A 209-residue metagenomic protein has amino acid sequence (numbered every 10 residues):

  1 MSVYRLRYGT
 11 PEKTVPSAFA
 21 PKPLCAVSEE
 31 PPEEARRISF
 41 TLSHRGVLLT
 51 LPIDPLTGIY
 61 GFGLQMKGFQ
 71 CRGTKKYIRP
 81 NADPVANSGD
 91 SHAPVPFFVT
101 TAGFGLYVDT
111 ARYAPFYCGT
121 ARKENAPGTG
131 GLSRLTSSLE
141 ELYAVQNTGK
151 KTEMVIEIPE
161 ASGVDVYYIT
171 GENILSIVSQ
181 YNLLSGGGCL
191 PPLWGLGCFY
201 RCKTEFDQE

Functional and structural regions predicted by a protein language model:
M1-L193, F199-T204: Catalytic and substrate-binding clefts that recognize carbohydrates or anionic sugar/phosphate headgroups
F206-E209: Short, acidic/polar
